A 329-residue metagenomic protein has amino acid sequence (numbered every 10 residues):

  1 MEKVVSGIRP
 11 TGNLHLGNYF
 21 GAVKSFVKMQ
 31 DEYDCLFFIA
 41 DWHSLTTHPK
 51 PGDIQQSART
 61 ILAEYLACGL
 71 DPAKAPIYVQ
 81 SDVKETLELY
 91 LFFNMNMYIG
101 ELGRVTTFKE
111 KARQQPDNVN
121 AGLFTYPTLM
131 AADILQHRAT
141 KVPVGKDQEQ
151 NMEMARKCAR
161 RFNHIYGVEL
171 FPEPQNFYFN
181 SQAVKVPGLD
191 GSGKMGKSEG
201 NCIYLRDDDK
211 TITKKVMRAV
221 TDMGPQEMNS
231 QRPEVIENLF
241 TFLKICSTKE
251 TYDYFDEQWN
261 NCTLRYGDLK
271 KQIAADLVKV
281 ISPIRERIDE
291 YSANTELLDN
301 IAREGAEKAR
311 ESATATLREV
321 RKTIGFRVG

Functional and structural regions predicted by a protein language model:
M1-E2, E296: A short, charged/proline- and glycine-enriched loop that marks the coil->beta-strand transition at the N-terminal
E2-A132, D289: N-terminal Rossmann-like or analogous alpha/beta NTP/dinucleotide-binding catalytic cores that position adenine
N18, Q150, R156-G329: Conserved nucleotide- and phosphate/pyrophosphate-binding catalytic cores in adenylate/nucleotidyl-handling enzymes
I99-G103, Q136-P143, S247-F255, R285: Short helix-capping/linker segments at secondary-structure and domain boundaries
T107-F162, Y166, P187-D190: Internal, conserved structured core segments that host functional sites
